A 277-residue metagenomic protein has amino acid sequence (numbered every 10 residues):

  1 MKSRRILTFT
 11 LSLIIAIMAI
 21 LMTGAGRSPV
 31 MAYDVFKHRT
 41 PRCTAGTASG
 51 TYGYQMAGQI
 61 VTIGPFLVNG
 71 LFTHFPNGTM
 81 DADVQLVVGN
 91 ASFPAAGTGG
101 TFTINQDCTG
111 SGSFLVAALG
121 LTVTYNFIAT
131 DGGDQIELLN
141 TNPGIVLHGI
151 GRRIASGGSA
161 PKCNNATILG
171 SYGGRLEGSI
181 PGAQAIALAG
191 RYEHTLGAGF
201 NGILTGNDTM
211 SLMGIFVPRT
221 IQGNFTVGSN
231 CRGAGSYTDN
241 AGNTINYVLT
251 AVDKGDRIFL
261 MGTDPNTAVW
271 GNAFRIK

Functional and structural regions predicted by a protein language model:
K2-I14: Bacterial N-terminal signal peptides that target proteins for export
L11-T23: Bacterial N-terminal signal peptides
G26-K277: Mature soluble binding/inhibitory domains
